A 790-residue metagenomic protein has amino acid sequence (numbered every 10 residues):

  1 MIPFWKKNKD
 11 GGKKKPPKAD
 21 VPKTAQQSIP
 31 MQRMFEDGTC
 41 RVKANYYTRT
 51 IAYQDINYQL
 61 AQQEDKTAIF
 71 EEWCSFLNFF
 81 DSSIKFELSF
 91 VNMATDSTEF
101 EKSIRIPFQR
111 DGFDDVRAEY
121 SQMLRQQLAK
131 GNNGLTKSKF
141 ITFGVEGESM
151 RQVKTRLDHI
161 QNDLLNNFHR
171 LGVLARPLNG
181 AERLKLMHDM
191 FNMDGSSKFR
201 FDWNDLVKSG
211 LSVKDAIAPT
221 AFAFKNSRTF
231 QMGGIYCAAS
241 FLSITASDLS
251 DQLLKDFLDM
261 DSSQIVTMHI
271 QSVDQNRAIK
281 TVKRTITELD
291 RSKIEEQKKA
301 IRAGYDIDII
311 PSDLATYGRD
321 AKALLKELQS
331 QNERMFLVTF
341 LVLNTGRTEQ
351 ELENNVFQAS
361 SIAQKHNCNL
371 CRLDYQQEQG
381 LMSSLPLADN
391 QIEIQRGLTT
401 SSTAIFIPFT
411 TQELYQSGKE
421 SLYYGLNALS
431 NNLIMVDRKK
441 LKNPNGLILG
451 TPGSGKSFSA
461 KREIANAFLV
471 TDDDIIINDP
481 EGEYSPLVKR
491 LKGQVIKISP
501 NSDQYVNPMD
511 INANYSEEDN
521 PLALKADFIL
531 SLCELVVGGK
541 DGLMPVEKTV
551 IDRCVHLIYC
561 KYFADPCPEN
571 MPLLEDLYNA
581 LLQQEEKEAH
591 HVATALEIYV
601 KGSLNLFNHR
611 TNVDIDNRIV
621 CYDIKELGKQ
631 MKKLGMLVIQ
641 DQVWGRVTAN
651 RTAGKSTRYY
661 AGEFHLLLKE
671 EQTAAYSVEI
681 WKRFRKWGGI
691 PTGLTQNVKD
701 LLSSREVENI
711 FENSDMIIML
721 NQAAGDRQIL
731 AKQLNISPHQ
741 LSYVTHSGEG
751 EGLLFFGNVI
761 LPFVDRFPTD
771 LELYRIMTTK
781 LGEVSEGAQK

Functional and structural regions predicted by a protein language model:
I2-T411: Extended, folded cores of ATP/NTP-driven motor/assembly subunits in large transport and secretion machines
I56, Q63-S82, S89, M93 (+11 more regions): P-loop NTPase motor domains
I448: Hydrophobic anchor at the beta1->P-loop junction of P-loop NTPases
K456: Conserved lysine of the Walker
S459: Hydrophobic positions on the alpha1 helix immediately C-terminal to the Walker A/P-loop
N466-I476: Post-Walker A helix-loop "phosphate-sensing" segment adjacent to the P-loop in P-loop NTPases
K492-I496, E706-M719: A short helix-turn-beta junction within AAA+ P-loop NTPase domains corresponding to the substrate/partner-engaging
L734-Q789: Conserved P-loop NTPase
